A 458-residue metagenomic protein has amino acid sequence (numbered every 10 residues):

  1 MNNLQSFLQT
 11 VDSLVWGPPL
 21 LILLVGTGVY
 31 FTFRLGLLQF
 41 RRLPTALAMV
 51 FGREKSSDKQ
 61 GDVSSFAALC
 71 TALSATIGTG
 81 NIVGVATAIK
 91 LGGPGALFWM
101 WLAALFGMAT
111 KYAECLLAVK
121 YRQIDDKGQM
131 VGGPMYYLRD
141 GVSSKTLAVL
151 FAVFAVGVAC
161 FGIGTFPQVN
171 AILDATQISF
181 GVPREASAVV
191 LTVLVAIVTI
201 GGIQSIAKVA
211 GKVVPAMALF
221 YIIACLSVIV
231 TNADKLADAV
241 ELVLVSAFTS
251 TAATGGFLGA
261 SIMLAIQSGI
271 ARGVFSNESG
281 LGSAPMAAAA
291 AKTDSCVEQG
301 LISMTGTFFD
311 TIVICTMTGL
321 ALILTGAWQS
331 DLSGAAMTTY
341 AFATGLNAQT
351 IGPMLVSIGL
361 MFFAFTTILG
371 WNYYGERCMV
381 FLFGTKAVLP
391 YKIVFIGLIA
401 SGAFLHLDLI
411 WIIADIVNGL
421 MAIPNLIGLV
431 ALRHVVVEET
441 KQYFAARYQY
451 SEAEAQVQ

Functional and structural regions predicted by a protein language model:
M1-T79, I89-A96, G107, A400 (+1 more regions): N-terminal alpha-helical transmembrane segments of multi-pass membrane transport and channel/translocase proteins
N3-L4, R34-Q39, G80-V85, P94 (+6 more regions): Transmembrane helix-loop junctions in multi-pass membrane proteins
D12-T45, K90-K127, F309-M317, G352 (+1 more regions): Extracellular loop-to-transmembrane helix junctions
L23-Y30, R34-L47, V169-T176, P183-N232 (+4 more regions): Membrane-interface loop-to-helix entry segments
T27, F31-T32, A103-G128, P134-N170 (+3 more regions): Helix-loop-helix module between adjacent transmembrane segments
L37-S64, T87-I89, G93-L97, W101 (+5 more regions): Flexible loop linkers connecting adjacent transmembrane helices in multi-pass alpha-helical membrane transporters
S57-L91, L117-M135, R139-D140, V153 (+2 more regions): Alpha-helical membrane segments and immediately flanking helix-loop junctions that form or couple to the substrate/ion
Y112-Y121, D126, A224-L242, S250 (+3 more regions): Extracellular/periplasmic helix-exit of transmembrane alpha-helices
